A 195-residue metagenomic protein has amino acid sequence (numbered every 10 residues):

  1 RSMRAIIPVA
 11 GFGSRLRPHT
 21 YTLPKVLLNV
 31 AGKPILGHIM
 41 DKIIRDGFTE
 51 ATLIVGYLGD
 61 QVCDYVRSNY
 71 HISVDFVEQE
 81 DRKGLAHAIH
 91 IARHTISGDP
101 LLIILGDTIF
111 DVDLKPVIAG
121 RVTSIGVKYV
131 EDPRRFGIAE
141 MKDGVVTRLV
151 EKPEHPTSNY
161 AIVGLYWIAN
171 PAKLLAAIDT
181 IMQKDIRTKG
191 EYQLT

Functional and structural regions predicted by a protein language model:
S2-I7, R15, N29, K33-I104 (+2 more regions): Conserved N-terminal catalytic core of the sugar/cofactor nucleotidyltransferase
G11, D107, Y129: Active-site glycine-centered loops adjacent to acidic/histidine catalytic or metal-binding residues that shape
T22-K25: Short alpha-helical oligomerization interface
L27, A139-M141: A structural signal for short hydrophobic beta-strand segments in well-ordered beta-sheet cores
L85-H87, D132-G137, T157-Y160: Short, charged, surface-exposed secondary-structure boundary motifs
V112-R135: Conserved donor-nucleotide/metal-binding helix-loop-beta segment in metal-dependent transferases, i.e., the alpha-helix
I118, V145-T195: Catalytic-core segments of class I nucleotidyltransferases/pyrophosphorylases that form NMP-activated intermediates
I125, I138, L165-W167: Conserved hydrophobic/aromatic beta-strand scaffold that supports enzyme active sites
